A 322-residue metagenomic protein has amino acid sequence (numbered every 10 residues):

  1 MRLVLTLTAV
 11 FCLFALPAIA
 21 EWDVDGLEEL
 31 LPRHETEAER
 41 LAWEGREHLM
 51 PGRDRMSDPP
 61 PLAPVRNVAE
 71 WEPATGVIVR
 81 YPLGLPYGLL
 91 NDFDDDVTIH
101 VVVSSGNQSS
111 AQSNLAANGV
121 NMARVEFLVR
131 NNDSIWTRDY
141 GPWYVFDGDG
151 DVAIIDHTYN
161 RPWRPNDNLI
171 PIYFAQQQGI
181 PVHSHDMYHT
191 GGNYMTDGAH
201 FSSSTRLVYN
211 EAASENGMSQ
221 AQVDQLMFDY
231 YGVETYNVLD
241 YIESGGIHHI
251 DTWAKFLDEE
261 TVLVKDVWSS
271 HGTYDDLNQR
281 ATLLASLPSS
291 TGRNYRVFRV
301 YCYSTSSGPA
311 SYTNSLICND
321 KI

Functional and structural regions predicted by a protein language model:
M1-V4: Positively charged n-region of N-terminal signal peptides that target proteins for export
T6-L13: Hydrophobic helical h-region of N-terminal Sec-dependent signal peptides in bacterial secretory/periplasmic proteins
A15-P17: N-terminal signal peptide c-region/cleavage motif recognized by signal peptidases
E21-I322: The feature marks the mature, well-folded catalytic cores of soluble enzymes
